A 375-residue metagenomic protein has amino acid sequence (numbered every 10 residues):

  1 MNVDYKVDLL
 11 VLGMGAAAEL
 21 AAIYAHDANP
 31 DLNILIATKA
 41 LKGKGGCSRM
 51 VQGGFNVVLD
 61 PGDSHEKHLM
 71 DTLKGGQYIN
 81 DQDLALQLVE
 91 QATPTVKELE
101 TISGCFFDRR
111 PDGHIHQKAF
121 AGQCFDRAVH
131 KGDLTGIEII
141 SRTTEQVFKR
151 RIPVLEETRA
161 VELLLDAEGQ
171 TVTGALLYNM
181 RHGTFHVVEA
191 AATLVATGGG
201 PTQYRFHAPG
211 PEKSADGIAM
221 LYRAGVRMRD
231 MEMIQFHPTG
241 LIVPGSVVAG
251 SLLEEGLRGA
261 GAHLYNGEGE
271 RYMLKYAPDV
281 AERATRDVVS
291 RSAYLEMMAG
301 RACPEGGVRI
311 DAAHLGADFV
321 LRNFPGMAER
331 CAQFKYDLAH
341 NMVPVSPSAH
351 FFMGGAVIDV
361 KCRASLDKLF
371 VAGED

Functional and structural regions predicted by a protein language model:
V3-V7, R181-A192, A364-K368: Core beta-strand elements of the Rossmann-like FAD/NAD(P) dinucleotide-binding domain in flavoenzyme oxidoreductases
L9-I36: N-terminal Rossmann-like FAD-binding beta1-loop-alpha1 element of flavoenzymes
H26-F55, P61: Glycine-rich FAD pyrophosphate-binding loop
N56-L88: Glycine-rich active-site loop/strand segments that organize a redox cofactor
N80-T93, R127-E145, L155, H207-A215 (+2 more regions): Short beta-strand to alpha-helix junction loop
E100-T184, A196, G240-P244: Conserved redox-cofactor binding core of oxidoreductases
A192-G198, K361-D375: Short FAD-binding loop at a beta-strand-to-alpha-helix junction that anchors the flavin cofactor in diverse
M220, V226-D337, N341-V343: An anion/pyrophosphate-binding glycine-rich loop and adjacent beta-alpha core in soluble alpha-beta enzymes
